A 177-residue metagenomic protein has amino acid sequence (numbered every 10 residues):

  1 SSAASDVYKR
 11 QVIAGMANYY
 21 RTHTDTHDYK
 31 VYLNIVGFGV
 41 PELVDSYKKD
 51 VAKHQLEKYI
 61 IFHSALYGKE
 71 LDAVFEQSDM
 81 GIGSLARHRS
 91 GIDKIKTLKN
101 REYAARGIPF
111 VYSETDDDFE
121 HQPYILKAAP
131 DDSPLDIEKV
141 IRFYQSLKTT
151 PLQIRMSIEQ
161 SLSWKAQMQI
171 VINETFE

Functional and structural regions predicted by a protein language model:
S1-Y8: Short, small-residue-biased leader/transition segments that mark boundaries at the very start of proteins
K9-Y29: Short hydrophobic signal-anchor/transmembrane segments that target glycosyltransferases and glycosylation machinery
L33-I35: Hydrophobic targeting segments
G37-F38, D45-A73, M80: Nucleotide-activated donor-binding/catalytic signature segment of Leloir-type glycosyltransferases, i.e., the conserved
K69-L71, G81-E102, V111-Q122: Nucleotide-sugar-dependent
E76-Q77, A105: Flexible glycine/serine/alanine-rich "lid" or loop that lines and gates the nucleotide-sugar donor pocket in diverse
F119-R142: Change "using UDP/GDP/dTDP sugars" to "using nucleotide sugars
D132-L135, Q145-E177: A charged, aromatic-enriched C-terminal amphipathic alpha-helix characteristic of glycosyltransferases across folds
